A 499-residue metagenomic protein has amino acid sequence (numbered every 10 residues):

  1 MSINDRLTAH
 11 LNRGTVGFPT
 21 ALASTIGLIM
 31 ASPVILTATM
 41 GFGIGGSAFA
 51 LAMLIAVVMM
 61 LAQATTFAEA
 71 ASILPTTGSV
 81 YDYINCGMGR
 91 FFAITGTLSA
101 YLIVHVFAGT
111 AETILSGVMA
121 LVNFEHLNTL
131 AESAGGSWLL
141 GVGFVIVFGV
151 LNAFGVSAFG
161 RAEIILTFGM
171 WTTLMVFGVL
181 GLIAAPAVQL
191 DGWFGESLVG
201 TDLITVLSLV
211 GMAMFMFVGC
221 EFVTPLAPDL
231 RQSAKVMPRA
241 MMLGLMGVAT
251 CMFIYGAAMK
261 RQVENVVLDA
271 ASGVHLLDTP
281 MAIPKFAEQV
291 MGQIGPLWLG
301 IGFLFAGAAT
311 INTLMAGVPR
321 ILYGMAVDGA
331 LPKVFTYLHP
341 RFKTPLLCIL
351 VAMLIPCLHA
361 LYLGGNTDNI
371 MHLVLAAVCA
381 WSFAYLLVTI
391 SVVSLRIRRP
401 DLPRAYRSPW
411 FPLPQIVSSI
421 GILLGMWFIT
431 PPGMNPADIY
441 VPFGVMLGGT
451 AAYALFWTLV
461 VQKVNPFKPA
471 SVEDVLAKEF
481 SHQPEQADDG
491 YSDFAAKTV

Functional and structural regions predicted by a protein language model:
M1-A48, M60-T65, T77, Q415 (+1 more regions): Membrane-interface "cap" regions at the ends of multi-pass membrane proteins
I3, D82-N85, T113-L139, T173 (+4 more regions): Helix-loop-helix connectors at the membrane interface of multi-pass transporters/channels
L7-N12, A50, L127-G136, I164-G300: Helix-loop-helix junctions that connect adjacent transmembrane segments in multi-pass membrane transporters
L11-N12, A162, F335-F342, S382-G433: C-terminal membrane-solvent junction of multi-pass transporters and transport-like membrane proteins
M40-G43, A52, L61-V145, G149-A153 (+2 more regions): Hydrophobic transmembrane alpha-helices that form the core helical bundles of multi-pass secondary transporters
D82-N85, G89, L121-L127, A240-N312 (+1 more regions): TM-loop-TM module centered on a large, flexible mid-protein loop between adjacent transmembrane helices in multi-pass
G136-A187, M241-M246, A377-L387, L413-V417 (+1 more regions): Membrane-interface loop-to-helix entry segments
V179, L375-A376, A380-W381, W410-V499: A generic transmembrane alpha-helix motif of multi-pass inner-membrane proteins
